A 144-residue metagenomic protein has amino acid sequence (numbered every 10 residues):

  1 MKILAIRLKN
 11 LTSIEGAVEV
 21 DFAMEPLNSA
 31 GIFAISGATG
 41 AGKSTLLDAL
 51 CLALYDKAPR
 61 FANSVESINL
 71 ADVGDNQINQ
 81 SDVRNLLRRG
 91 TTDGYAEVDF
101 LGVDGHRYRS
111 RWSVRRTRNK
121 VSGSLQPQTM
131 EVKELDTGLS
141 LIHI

Functional and structural regions predicted by a protein language model:
M1-L141: Extreme N-terminal "head/tail" segments of very large remodeling/mechanoenzyme assemblies
